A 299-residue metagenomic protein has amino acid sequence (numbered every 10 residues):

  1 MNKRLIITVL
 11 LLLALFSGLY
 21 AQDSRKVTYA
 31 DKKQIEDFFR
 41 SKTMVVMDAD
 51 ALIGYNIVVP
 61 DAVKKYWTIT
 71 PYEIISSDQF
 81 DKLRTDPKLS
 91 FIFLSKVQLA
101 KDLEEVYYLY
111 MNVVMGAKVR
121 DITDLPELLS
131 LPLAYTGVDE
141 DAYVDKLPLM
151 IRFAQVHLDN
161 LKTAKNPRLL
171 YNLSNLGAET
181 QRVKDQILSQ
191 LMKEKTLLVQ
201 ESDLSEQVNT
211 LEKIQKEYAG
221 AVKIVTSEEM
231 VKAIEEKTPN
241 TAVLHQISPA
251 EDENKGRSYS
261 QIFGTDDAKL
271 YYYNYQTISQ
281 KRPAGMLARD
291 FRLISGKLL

Functional and structural regions predicted by a protein language model:
M1-T28: Bacterial Sec-dependent N-terminal signal peptides
L19-G54, T70, G137-E140, M150-Q200 (+2 more regions): Sec-dependent signal peptide cleavage junction
Q22-L109, V119: Start-of-domain marker
Y55-P71, I122, E206-E217, Y273 (+1 more regions): Extended intrinsically disordered, low-complexity coil regions enriched in Ser, Thr, Gly, Ala and often Pro
I75-S77, T226-S227, G264: Helix N-cap / beta->alpha transition motif
S95-D159, V231-L299: Amphipathic beta-strand/beta-sheet edge segments enriched in Tyr/Trp
N166-D252, G256: Flexible, glycine-rich surface segments
